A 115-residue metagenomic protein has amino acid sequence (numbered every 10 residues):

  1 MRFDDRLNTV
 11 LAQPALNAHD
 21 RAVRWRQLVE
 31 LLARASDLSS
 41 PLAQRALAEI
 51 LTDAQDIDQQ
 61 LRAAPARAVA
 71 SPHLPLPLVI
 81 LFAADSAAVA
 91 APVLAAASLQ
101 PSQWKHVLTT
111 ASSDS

Functional and structural regions predicted by a protein language model:
M1-P75: N-terminal alpha-helical scaffold/docking segments in eukaryotic complex subunits
A15-H19, T52-I57, A83-A88, L99 (+1 more regions): Short coil turns that connect the paired helices of HEAT/ARM alpha-solenoid repeats
E30-D37, A63-A70, I80-L81, A91-A96 (+2 more regions): Structural detector for internal amphipathic alpha-helices that build alpha-solenoid repeat scaffolds
L51-D53, L76-I80, Q103-H106: Short, recurring structural edge motifs at helix starts
